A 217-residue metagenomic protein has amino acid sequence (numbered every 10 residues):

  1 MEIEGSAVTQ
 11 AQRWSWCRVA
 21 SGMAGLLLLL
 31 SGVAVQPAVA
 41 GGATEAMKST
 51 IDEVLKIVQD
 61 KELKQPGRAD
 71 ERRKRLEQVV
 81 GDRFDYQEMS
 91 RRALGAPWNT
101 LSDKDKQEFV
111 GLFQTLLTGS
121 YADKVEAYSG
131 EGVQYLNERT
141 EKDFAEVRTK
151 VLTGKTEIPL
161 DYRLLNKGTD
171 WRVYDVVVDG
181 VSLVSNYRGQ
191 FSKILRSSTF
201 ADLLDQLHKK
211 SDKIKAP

Functional and structural regions predicted by a protein language model:
M1-C17: N-terminal secretory signal peptides that target proteins for export/translocation
C17-L27: Sec-dependent N-terminal signal peptides
L28-P37: C-terminal segment of classical bacterial N-terminal signal peptides
V39, V58-E62, L195-R196, D202-L204: Short hydrophobic alpha-helices and adjacent helix-cap/hinge residues
G42-L117, Y121: Early exported N-terminus immediately downstream of N-terminal targeting peptides
G119-I158, K210-P217: Surface-exposed, charged secondary-structure patches
E157-S185: Short beta-strand edge/turn micro-motifs at domain boundaries
V178-P217: Low-complexity, intrinsically disordered terminal/linker segments enriched in charged and Gly/Pro repeats
